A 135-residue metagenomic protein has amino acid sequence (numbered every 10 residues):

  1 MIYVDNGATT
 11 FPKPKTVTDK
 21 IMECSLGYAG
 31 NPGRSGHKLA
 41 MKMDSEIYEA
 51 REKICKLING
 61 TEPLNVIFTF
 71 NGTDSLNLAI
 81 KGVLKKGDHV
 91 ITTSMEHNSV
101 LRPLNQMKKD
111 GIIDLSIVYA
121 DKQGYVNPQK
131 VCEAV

Functional and structural regions predicted by a protein language model:
M1-V135: Pyridoxal 5′-phosphate
